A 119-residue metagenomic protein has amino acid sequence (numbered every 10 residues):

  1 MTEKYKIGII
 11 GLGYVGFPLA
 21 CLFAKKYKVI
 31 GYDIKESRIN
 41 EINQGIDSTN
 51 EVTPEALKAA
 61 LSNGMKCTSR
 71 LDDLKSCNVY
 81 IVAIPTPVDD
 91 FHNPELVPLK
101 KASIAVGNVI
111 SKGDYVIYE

Functional and structural regions predicted by a protein language model:
M1-E119: Structural/interface elements that position substrates and couple domains in central-metabolism enzymes
